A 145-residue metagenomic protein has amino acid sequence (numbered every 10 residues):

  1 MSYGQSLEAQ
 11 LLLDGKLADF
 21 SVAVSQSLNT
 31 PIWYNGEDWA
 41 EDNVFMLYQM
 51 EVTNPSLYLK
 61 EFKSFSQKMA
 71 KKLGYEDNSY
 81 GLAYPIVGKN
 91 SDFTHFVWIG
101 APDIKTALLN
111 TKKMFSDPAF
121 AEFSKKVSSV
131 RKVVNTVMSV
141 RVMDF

Functional and structural regions predicted by a protein language model:
M1-E122, K126-F145: Short S/T/G/P-rich N-terminal loop/turn motif that feeds into the first structured element of a domain
